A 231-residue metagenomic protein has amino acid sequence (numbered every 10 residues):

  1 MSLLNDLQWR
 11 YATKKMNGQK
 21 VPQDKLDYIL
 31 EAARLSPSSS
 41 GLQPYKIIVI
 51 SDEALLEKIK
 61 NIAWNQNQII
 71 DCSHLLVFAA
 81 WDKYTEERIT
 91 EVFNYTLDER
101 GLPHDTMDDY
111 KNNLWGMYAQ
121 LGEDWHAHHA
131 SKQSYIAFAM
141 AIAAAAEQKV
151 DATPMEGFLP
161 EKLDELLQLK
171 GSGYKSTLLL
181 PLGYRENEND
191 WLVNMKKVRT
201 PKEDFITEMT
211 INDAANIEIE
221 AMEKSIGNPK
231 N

Functional and structural regions predicted by a protein language model:
M1-N231: Acidic, surface-exposed loops and disordered segments
